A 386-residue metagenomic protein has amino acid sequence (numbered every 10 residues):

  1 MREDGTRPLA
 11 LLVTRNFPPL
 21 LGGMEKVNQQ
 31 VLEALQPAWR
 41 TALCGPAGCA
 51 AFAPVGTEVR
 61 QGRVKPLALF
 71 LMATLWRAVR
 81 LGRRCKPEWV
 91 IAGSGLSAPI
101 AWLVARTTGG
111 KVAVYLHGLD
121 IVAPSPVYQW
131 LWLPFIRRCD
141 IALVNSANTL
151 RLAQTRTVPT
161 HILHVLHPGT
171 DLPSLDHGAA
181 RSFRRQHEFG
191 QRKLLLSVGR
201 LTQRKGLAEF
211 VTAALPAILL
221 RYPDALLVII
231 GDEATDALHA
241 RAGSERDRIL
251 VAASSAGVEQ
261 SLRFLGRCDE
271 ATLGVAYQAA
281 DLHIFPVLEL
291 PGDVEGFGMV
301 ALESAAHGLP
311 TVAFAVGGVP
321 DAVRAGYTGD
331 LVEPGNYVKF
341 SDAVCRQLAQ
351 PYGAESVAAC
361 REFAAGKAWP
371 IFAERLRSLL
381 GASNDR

Functional and structural regions predicted by a protein language model:
V13, E188-K205, V211-P216, V228: Conserved donor-binding/catalytic core segment of Leloir-type glycosyltransferases
A92-A98: Short His-centered aromatic/hydrophobic patch
N148, G169: Carbohydrate-associated surface elements
R241-T272: Nucleotide-activated donor-binding/catalytic signature segment of Leloir-type glycosyltransferases, i.e., the conserved
S261, R267, Q278-D293, L309: Acidic donor-binding loop of glycosyltransferase active sites
A301-A306, P310-A313, V323: Short hydrophobic beta-strand element within catalytic cores of glycosyltransferases and related nucleotide-activated
A325-G326, D330-V338, C345-Y352: Conserved acidic donor-binding segment of nucleotide-sugar-dependent glycosyltransferases
G335, Y352-A382: A charged, aromatic-enriched C-terminal amphipathic alpha-helix characteristic of glycosyltransferases across folds
